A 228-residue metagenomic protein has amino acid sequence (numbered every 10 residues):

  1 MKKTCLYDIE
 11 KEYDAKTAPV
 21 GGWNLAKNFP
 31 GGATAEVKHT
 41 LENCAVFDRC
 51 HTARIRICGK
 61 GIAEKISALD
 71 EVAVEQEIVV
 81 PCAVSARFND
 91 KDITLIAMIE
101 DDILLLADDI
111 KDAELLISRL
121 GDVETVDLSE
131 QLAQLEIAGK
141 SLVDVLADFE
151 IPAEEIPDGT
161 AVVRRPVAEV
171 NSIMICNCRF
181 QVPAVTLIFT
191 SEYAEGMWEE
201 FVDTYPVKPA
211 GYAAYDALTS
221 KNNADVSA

Functional and structural regions predicted by a protein language model:
M1-A228: Basic, glycine/lysine-rich polyanion-binding surfaces/domains
